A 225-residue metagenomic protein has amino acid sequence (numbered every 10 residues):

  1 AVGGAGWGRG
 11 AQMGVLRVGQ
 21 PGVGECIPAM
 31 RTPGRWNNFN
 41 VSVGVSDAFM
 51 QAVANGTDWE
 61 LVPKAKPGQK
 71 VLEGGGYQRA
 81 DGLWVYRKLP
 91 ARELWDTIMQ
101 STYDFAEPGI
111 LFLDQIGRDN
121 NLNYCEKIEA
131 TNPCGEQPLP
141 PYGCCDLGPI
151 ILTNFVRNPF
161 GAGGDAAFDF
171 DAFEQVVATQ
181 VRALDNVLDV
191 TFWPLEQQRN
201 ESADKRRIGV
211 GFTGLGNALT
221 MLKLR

Functional and structural regions predicted by a protein language model:
A1-F170, W193-N200: Active-site cavity-forming subdomains of large catalytic enzyme subunits
V18, V181-V190, E201-L222: Core structural elements
C26, K223-R225: Short amphipathic alpha-helical segments with coiled-coil-like heptad repeat character
W95-I98, T102, L147, V177-V187 (+1 more regions): Short alpha-helical scaffolding segments that buttress acidic/His motifs in well-ordered protein cores
